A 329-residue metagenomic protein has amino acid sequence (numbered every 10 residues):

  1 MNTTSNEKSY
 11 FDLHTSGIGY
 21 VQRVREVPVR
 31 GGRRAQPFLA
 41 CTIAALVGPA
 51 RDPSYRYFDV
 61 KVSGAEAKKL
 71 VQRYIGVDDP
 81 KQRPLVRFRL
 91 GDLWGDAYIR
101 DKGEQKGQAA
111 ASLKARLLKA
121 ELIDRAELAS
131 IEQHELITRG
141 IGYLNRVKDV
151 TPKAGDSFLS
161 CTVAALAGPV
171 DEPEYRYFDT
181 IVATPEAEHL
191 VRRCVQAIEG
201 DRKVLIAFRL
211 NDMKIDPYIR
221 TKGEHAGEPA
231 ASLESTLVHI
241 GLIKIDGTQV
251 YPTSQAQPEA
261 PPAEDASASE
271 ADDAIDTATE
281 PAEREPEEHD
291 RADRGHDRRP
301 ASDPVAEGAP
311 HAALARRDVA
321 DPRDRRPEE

Functional and structural regions predicted by a protein language model:
M1-E329: Single-stranded nucleic acid-binding surfaces, predominantly the OB-fold ssDNA-binding core
